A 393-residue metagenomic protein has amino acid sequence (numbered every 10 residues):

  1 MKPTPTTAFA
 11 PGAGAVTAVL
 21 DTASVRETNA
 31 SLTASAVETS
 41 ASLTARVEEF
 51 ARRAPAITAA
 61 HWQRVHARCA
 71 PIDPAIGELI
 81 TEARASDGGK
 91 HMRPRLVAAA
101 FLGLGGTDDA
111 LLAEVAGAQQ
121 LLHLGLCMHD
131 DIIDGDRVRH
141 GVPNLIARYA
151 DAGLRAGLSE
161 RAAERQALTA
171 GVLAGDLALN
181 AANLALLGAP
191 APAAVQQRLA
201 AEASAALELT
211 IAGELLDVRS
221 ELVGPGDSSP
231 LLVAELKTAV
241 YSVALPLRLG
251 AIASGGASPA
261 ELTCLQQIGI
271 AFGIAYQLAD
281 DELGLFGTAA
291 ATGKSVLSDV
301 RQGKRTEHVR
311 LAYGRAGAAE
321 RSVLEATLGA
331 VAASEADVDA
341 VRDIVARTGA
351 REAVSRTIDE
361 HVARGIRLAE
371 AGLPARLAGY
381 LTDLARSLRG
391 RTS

Functional and structural regions predicted by a protein language model:
M1-Q119, L124, M128-H129, I133-E164 (+3 more regions): Conserved N-terminal diphosphate/IPP-binding helix and adjacent helical/loop segment of trans-prenyltransferase domains
R68, I72, R84-H91, T169-F286: All-alpha helical catalytic cores of prenyl diphosphate-utilizing isoprenoid enzymes
L96, A182, V309, G365: Residue-level signal for inorganic ion chemistry
G105, G250-P259, L283-A291, L324-G329 (+1 more regions): C-terminal helix-coil-helix/basic helical segment that borders enzyme active sites and/or dimer interfaces and provides
L111, A191-A201, P259-E261, E320-S322 (+1 more regions): Acidic/histidine metal-binding catalytic segments
L112-H140, S204-I211, V240, R248-A251 (+3 more regions): Active-site alpha-helical segments that house and flank conserved acidic catalytic motifs for diphosphate chemistry
H140-G175, G224-V240, T263, Q267 (+3 more regions): Divalent-cation-assisted or electrostatically stabilized phosphate/pyrophosphate-binding catalytic cores
V338-S393: Short hairpin/turn module used for nucleic-acid contact or packing/dimerization
